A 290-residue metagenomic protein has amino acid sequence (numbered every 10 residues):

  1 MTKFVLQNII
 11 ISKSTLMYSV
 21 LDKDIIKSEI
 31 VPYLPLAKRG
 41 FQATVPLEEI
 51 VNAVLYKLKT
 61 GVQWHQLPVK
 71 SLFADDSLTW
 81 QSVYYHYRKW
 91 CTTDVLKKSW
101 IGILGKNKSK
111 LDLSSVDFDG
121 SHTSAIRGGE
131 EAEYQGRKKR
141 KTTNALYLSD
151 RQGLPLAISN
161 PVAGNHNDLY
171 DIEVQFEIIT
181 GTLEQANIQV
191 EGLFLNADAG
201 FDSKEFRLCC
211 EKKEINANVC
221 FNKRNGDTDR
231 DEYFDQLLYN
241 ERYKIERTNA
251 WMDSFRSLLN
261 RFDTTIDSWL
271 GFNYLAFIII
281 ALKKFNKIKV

Functional and structural regions predicted by a protein language model:
M1-V290: Short alpha-helical elements
